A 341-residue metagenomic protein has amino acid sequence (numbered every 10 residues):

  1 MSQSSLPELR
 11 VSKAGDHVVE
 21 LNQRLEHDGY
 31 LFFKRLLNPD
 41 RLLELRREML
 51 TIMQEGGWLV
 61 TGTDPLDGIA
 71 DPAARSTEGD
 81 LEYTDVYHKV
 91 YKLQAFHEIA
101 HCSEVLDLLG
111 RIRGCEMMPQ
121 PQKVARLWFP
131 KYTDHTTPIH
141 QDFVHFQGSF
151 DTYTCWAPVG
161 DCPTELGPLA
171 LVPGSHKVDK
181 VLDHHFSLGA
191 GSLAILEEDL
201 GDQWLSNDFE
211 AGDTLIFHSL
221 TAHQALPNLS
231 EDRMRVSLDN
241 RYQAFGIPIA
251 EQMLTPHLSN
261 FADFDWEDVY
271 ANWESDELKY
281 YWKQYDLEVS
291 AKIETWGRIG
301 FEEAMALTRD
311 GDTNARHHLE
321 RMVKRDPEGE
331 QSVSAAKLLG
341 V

Functional and structural regions predicted by a protein language model:
S2-D28, K34-I139, H145-F146: Non-heme Fe(II)-dependent double-stranded beta-helix
Q3-R10, L59, T221-R321, V333-K337: Non-heme Fe(II)/2-oxoglutarate
S4, V11, T164-Q224: Double-stranded beta-helix
L37-P39, R126-L127, V144, C162-T164 (+3 more regions): Short, solvent-exposed loop/turn segments at secondary-structure junctions
F146-T164, I216, R241-A244: Short, conserved beta-strand element in jelly-roll/cupin
